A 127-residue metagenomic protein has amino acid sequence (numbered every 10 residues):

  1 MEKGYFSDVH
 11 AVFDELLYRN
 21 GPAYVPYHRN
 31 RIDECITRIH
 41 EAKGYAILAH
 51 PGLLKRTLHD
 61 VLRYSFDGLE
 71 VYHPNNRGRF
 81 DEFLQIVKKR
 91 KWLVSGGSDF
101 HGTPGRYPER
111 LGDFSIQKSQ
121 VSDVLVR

Functional and structural regions predicted by a protein language model:
M1-I47: Conserved acidic, metal-coordinating active-site core of Asp-based, Mg2+-dependent phosphoryl-transfer enzymes
T37, E41, L48, G52-R127: Charged catalytic cores and adjacent phosphate/nucleic-acid-binding surfaces used for phosphate/nucleic-acid chemistry
